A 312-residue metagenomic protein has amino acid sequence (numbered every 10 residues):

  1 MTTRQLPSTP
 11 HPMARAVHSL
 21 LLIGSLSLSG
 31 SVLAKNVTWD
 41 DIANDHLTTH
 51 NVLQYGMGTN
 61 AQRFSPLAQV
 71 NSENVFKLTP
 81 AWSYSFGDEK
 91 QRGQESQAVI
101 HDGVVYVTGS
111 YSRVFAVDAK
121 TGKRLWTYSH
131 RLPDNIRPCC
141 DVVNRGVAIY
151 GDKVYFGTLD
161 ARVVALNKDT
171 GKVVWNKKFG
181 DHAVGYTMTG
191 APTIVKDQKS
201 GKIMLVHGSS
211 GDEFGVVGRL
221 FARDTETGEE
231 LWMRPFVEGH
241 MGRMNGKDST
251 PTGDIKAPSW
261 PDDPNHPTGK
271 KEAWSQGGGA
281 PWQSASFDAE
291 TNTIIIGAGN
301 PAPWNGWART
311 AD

Functional and structural regions predicted by a protein language model:
N36-P80, N245, T250-G253: Blade/loop signatures of beta-propeller domains
T49-H50, D102-V104, G151-D152, D197 (+2 more regions): Short coil/turn segments that connect the beta-strands within blades of beta-propeller domains
Y84-V99, T127-A148, N176-I194, F214 (+3 more regions): Extracytoplasmic beta-rich repeat domains
V104-T108, V154-F156, M204-G208, I294-I295: Conserved beta-propeller blade signature
R113-F115, R162-V164, R219-F221: A short loop-to-beta-strand structural motif that recurs across blades of beta-propeller domains
D118-T121, N167-T170, T225-T227: Short loop/turn segments that connect beta-strands within beta-propeller blades
L166, G218-E229, D312: Beta-propeller blade signature
